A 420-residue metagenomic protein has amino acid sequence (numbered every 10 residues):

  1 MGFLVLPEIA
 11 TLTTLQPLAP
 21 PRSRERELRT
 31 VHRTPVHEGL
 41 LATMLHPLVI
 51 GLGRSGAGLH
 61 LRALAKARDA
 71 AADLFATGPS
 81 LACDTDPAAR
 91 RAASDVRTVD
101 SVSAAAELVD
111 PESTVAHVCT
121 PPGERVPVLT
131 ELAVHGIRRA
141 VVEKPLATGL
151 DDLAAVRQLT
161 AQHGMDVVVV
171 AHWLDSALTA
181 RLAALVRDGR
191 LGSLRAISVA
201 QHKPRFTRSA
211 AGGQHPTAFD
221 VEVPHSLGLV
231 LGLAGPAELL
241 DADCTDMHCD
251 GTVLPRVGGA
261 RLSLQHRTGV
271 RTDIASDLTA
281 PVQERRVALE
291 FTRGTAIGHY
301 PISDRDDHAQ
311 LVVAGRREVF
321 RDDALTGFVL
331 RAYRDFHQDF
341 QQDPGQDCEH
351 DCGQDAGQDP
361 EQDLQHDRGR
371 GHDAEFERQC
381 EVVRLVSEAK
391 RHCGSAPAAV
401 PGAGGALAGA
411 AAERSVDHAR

Functional and structural regions predicted by a protein language model:
M1-L12, P17: Extreme N-terminal basic, low-complexity initiation segments that serve as generic localization/processing leaders
H37-D95: N-terminal Rossmann-like dinucleotide-binding module
G39-L41, C83-T85, V115-H117, D335-D347 (+1 more regions): C-terminal helix-rich "cap/oligomerization" subdomain common to oxidoreductases
V96-L159: Beta-loop-alpha module in the N-terminal Rossmann-like domain of NAD(P)-dependent dehydrogenases, especially those
A147-A210: A contiguous active-site-proximal alpha/beta segment in oxidoreductase catalytic domains
R208-V282, A288, E377: Rossmann-like dinucleotide-binding domain that binds NAD(P)(H)
R267-H337: NAD(P)-dinucleotide binding in Rossmann-like oxidoreductases
